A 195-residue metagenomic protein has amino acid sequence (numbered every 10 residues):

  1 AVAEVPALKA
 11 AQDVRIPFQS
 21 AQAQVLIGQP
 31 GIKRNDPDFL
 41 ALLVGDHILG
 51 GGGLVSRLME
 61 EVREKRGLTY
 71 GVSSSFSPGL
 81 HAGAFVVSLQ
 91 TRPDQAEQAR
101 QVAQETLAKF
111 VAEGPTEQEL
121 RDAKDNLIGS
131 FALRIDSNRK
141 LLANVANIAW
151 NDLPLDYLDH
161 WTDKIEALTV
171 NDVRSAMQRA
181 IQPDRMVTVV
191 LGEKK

Functional and structural regions predicted by a protein language model:
A1-A11, R63-K65, S77-G79, V102-V145 (+1 more regions): Acidic/histidine-enriched alpha-helical segments
A1-D36, G50-E97, E119, N144 (+1 more regions): Non-catalytic beta-strand/loop surface segments
D36, Q98-V102, N151-L155: Short acidic alpha-helix initiation/capping motifs at coil-to-helix transition points, especially at protein N-termini
D46-G50, A108, A112, W150 (+1 more regions): Amphipathic alpha-helical interaction elements
V86-L89, R121-K195: C-terminal regions of mature proteins
